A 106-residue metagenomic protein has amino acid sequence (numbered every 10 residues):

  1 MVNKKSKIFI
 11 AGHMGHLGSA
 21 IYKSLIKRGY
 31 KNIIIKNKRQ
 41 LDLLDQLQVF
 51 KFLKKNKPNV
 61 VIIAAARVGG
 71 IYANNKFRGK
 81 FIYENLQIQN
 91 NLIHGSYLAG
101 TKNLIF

Functional and structural regions predicted by a protein language model:
V2-R28: N-terminal Rossmann NAD(P)H-binding glycine-rich loop of SDR-like oxidoreductase domains
K4-K5, G29, K57, G100: Residue-level preference for short coil/turn positions at secondary-structure junctions
G12, A65-A66, I105: Active-site beta-alpha turn of Rossmann-fold NAD(P)-dependent dehydrogenases/reductases
I26-F52: Adenosine-cofactor binding site in Rossmann-like domains, unifying the SAM/SAH pocket of S-adenosylmethionine-dependent
Q46-L86, L98: NAD(P)H-binding glycine-rich loop region in Rossmannoid oxidoreductase-like domains and their noncatalytic homologs
N90-F106: Conserved Rossmann-fold NAD(P)-dependent oxidoreductase catalytic core, especially the SDR/UDP-sugar
